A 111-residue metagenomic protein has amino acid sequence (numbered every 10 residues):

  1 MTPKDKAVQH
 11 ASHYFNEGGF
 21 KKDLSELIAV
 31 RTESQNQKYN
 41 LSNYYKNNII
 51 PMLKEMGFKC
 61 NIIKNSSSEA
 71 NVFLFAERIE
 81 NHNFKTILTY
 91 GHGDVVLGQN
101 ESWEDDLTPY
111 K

Functional and structural regions predicted by a protein language model:
T2-K111: Acidic/His- and Gly-rich active-site-bordering loop/insert found across diverse amide/peptide-bond hydrolases
